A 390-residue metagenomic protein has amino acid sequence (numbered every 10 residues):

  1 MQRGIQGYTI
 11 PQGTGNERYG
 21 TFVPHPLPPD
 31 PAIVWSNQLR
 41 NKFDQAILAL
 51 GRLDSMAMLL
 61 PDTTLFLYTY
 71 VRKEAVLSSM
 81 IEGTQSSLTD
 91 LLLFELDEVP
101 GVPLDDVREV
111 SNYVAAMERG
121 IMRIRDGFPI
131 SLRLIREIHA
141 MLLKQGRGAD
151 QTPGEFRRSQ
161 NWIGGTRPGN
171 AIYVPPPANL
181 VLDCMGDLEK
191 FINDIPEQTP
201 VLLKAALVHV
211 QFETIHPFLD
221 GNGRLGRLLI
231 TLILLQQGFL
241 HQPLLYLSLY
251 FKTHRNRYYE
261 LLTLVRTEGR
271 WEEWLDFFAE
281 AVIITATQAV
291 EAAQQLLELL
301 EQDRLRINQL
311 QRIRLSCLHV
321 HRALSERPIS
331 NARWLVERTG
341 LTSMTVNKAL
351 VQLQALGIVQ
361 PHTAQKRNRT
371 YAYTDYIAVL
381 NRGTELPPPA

Functional and structural regions predicted by a protein language model:
M1-A390: FIC/Doc superfamily catalytic core
